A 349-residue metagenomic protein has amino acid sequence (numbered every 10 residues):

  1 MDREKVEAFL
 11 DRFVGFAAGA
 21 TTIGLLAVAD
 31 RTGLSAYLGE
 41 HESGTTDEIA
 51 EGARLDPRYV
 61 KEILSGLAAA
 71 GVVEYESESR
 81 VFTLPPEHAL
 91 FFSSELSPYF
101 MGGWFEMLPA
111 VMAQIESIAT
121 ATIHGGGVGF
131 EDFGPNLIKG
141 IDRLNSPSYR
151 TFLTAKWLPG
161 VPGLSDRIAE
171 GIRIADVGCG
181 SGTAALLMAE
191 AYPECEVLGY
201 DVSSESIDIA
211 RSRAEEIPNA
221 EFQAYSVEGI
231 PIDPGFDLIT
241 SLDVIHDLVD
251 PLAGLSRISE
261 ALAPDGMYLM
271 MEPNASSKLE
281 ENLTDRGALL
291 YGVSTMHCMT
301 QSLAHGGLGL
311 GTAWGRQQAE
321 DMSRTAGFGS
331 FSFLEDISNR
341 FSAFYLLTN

Functional and structural regions predicted by a protein language model:
E4, F16-A20, L26-A29, A36-Y37 (+1 more regions): Conserved Class I S-adenosyl-L-methionine-dependent methyltransferase catalytic core
L38-E42, A189: Short helix-to-turn junction characteristic of helix-turn-helix DNA-binding domains, especially the helix
S43-E51: Short acidic, hydrophobic short linear motifs in intrinsically disordered regions
L55-G66: Short amphipathic alpha-helical interaction segments
M112-H246, P251-A253: Conserved adenosyl
L252-P264: A short glycine-rich, Lys/Arg-flanked "PGG" loop and its adjoining helix->strand segment in the class I
M271-T325: C-terminal alpha-helical "lid/dimerization" subdomain adjacent to the S-adenosyl-L-methionine
G327-N349: Core SAM-dependent methyltransferase catalytic element
